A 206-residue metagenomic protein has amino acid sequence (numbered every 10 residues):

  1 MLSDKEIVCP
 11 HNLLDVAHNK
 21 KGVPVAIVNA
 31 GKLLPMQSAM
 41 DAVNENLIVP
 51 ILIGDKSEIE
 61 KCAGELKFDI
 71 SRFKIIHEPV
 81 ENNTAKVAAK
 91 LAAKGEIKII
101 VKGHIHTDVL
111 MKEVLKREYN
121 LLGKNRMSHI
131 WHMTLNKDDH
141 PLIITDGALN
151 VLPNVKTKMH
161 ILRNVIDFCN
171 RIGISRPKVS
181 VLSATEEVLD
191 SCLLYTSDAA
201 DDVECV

Functional and structural regions predicted by a protein language model:
M1-I51, K56-S197: Anion-binding alpha/beta catalytic cores of soluble intermediary-metabolism enzymes, centered on
Y195-V206: Single conserved hydrophobic/aromatic residue that forms the stacking wall/gate of nucleotide- or nucleobase-binding
